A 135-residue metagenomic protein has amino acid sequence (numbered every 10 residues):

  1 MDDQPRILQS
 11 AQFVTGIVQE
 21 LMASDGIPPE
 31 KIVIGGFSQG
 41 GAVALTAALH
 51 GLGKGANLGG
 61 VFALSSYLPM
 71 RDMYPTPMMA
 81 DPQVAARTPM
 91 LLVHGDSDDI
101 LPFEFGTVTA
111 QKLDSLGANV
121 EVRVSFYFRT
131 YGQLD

Functional and structural regions predicted by a protein language model:
M1-K31: Serine-hydrolase catalytic machinery in alpha/beta-hydrolase-like enzymes
G26, P82-V84: Short, flexible hinge/linker loops that cap or flank conserved catalytic cores
E30-M79: Primarily recognizes the serine-hydrolase "nucleophile elbow" in alpha/beta-hydrolase and SGNH/GDSL folds
I32, M90, V120: Hydrophobic anchor at the start of a short beta-strand that flanks the dinucleotide cofactor-binding loop
P69-M70, D96-L101, R129-T130: Acidic catalytic loop of the alpha/beta-hydrolase fold
P75-T76, P102-K112: Short alpha-helix in the alpha/beta-hydrolase fold that links the catalytic acid
A86, L91-H94, D98: Short beta-strand/loop motif that positions the catalytic acidic residue of the alpha/beta-hydrolase fold
T107-D135: C-terminal catalytic histidine-bearing segment of alpha/beta-hydrolase fold enzymes
